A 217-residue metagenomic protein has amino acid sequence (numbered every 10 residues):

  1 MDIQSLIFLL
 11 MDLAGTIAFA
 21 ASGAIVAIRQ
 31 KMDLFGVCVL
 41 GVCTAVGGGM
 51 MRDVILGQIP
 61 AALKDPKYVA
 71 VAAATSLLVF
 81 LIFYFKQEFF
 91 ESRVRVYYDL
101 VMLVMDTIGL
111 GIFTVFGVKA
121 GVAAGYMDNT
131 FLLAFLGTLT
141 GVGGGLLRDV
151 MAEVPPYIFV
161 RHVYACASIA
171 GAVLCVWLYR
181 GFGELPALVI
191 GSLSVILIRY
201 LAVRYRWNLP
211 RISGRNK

Functional and structural regions predicted by a protein language model:
M1-V46, M50-T130, Y157-V163, S168-K217: Alpha-helical transmembrane segments and their membrane-interface boundaries that form or gate the permeation pathway
T44-G48, T140-G144, R148: Glycine-centered tight-turn and secondary-structure capping sites
V150-Y157: Alpha-helical transmembrane segments
